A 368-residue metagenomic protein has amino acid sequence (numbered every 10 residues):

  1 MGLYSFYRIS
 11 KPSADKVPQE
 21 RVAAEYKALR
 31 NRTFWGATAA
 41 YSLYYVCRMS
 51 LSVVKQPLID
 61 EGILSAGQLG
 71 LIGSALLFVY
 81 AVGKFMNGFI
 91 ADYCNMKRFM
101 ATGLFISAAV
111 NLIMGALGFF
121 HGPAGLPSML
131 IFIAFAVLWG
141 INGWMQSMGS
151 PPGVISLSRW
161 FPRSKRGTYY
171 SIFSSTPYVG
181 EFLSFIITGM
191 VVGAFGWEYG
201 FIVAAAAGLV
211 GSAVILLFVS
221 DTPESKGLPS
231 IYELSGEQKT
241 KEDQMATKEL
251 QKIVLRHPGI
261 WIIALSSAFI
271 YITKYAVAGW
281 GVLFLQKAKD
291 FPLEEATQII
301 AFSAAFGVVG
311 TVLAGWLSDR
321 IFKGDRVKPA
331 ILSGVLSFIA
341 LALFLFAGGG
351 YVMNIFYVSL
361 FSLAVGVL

Functional and structural regions predicted by a protein language model:
K16-K27, S225-I263, A288: Juxtamembrane intracellular "pre-TM" segments in multi-pass secondary transporters
L51-K55, H257-V312: Extracytoplasmic gate region of multi-pass secondary transporters
G83-N95, T311-G324: Helix-to-loop junctions at the C-terminal end of transmembrane segments in multipass secondary transporters
Y93-L104, D319-G334: Cytoplasmic membrane-interface "Motif A"-like loop-to-helix N-cap segments of 12-TM Major Facilitator Superfamily
F105-S128, V335-G349: C-terminal ends and interior cores of transmembrane alpha-helices in multi-pass membrane transporters/permeases
L138-V179: Cytoplasmic helix-loop-helix junction between adjacent transmembrane helices in 12-TM secondary transporters
F173-P223: Helix-loop-helix hairpin linking two adjacent transmembrane segments in secondary transporters
G324-L368: C-terminal transmembrane helical hairpin of 12-TM major facilitator-type secondary transporters
